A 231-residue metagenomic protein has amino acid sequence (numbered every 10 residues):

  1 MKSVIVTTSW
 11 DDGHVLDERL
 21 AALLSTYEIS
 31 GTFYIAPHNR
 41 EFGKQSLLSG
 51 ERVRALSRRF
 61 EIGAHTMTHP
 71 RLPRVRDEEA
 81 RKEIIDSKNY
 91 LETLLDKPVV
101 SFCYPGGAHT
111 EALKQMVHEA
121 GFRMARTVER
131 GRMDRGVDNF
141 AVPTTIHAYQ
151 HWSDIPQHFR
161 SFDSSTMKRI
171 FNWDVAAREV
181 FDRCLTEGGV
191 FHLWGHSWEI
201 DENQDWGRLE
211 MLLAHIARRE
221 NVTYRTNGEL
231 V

Functional and structural regions predicted by a protein language model:
M1-R58, Y90-T93, P98, V175 (+5 more regions): Active-site beta->alpha N-cap acidic-glycine motif
L20-A21, R74, W152, D205: Hydrophobic alpha-helical membrane-insertion segments
Y27-Q115, E119, R123, G131-F159 (+2 more regions): Metal-dependent polysaccharide deacetylase catalytic core of the NodB/CE4 family, i.e., the active-site-bearing domain
D77-K82, M167-D174, R178, N203-W206 (+1 more regions): Non-membrane alpha-helical structural segments and their capping/turn regions in soluble enzymes
T145-V180, L185: A conserved mid-domain beta-alpha-beta active-site/ligand-binding segment of alpha/beta enzyme cores
